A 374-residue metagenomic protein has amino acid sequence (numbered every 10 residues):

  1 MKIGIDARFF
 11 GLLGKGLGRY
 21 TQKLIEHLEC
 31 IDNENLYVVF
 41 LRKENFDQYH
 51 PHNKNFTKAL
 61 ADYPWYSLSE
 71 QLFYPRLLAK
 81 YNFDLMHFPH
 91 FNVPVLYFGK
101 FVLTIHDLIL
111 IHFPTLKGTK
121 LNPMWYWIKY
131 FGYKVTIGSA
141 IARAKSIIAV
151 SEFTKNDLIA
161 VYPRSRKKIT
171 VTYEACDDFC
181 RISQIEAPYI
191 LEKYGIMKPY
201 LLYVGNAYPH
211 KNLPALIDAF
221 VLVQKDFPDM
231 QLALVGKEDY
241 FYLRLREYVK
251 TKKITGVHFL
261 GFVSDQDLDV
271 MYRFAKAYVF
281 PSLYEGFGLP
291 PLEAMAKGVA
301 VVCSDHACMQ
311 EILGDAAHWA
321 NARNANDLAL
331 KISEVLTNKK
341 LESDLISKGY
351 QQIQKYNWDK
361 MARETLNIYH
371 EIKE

Functional and structural regions predicted by a protein language model:
M1-E374: Carbohydrate transferase catalytic cores enriched for Leloir-type hexosyltransferases
